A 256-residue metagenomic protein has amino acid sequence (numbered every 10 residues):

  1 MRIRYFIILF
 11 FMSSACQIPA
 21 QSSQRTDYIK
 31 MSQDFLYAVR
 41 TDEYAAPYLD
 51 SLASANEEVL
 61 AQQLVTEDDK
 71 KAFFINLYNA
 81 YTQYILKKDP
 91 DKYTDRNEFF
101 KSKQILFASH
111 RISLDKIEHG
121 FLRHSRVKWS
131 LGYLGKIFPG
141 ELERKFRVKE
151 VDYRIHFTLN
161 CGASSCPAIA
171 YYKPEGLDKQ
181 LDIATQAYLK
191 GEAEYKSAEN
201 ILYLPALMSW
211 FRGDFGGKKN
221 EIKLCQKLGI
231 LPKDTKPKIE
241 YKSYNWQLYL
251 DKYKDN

Functional and structural regions predicted by a protein language model:
I3-S14: Sec-dependent N-terminal signal peptides
M12-Q24: Bacterial Sec-dependent signal peptides at the C-terminal "C-region" and cleavage site
S22-N256: Interaction/scaffold regions that mediate signaling and macromolecular assembly across diverse proteins
